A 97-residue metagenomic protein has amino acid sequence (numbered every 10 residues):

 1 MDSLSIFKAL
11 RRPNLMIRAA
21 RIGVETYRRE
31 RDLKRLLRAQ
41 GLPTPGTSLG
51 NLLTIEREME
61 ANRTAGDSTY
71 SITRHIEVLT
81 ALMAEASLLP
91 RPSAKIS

Functional and structural regions predicted by a protein language model:
M1-P43, T47, I96-S97: Long, non-catalytic architectural segments outside compact domain cores
S5, D32, N51-T54, V78: Exposed alpha-helical structural elements
T44-E56: Short amphipathic alpha-helical heptad-repeat segments
R57-S97: Short, compact, well-ordered microdomains
